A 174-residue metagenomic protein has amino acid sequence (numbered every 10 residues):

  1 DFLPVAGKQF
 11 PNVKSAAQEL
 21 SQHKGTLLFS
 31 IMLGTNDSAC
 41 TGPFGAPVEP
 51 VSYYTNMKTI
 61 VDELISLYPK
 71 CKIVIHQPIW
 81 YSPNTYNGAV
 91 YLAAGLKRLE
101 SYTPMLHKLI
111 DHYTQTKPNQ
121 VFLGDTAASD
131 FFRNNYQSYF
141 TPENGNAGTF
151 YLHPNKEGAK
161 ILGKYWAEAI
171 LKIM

Functional and structural regions predicted by a protein language model:
D1, G34-C40, I79-P83, A127-F132: Solvent-exposed loop/turn segments at secondary-structure junctions within structured extracellular/periplasmic domains
D1-S15, A93, F122-G124, S129-G148: Surface-exposed intrinsically disordered loops and tails
D1-T55: Conserved SGNH/GDSL esterase-like catalytic core that processes O-acyl groups on lipids and polysaccharides
L27-L33, D37-C40, K72-Q77, F122-D125 (+1 more regions): Structural recognition of the beta-strand scaffold that forms the well-ordered cores of secreted hydrolase catalytic
T41-I60, N87-R98: Active-site cleft segment of glycoside hydrolase catalytic domains centered on the general acid/base Glu
M57-D62, T103, H107: Generic structural signal for well-ordered alpha-helices, preferentially at hydrophobic/aromatic core positions
Y81-A127, K156-I161: Substrate-gating cap/lid alpha-helix
E143-M174: Histidine-centered active-site loop/cap adjacent to the catalytic His in serine esterases/O-acetyl transfer systems
